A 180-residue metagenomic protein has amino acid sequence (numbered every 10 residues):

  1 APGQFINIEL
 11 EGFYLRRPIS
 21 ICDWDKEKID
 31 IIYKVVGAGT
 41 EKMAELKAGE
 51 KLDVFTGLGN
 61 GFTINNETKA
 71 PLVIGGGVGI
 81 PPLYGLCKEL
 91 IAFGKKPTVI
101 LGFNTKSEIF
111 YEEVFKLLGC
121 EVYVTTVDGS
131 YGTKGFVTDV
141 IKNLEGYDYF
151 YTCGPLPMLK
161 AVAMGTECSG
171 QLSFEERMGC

Functional and structural regions predicted by a protein language model:
A1-E50: Ferredoxin-reductase
A38-M178: FNR/FR-type flavoprotein reductase catalytic core
